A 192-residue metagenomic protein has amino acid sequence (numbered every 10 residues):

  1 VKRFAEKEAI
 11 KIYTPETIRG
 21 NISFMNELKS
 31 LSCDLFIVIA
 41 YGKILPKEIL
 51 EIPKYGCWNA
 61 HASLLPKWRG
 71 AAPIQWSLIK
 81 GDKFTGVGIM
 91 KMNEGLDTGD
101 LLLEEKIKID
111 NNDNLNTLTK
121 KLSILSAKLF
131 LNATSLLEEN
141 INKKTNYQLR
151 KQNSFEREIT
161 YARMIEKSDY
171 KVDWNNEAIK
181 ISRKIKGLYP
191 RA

Functional and structural regions predicted by a protein language model:
V1-P190: One-carbon transfer enzymes
